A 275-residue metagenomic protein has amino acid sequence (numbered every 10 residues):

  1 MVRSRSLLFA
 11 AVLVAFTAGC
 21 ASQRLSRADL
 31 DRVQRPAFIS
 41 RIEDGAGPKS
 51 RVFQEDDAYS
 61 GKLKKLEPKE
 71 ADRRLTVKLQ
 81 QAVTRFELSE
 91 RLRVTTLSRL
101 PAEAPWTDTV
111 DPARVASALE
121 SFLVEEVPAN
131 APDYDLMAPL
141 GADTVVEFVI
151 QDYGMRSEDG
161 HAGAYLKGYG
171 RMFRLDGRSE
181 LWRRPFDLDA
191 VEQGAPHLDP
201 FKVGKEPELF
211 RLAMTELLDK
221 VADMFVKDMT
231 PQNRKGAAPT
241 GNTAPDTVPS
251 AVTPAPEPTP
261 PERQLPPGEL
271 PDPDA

Functional and structural regions predicted by a protein language model:
M1-F9: Bacterial N-terminal signal peptides that target proteins for export
F9-T17: Bacterial N-terminal signal peptides
C20-P48, V127, L136-L140, Y165-K167 (+1 more regions): C-terminal/domain-edge helix-coil "capping" segments
K49-V149, G177: N-terminal segment of the mature soluble domain
K78-E87, E158, V203-R211: Second-shell loop/turn segments in exported
M155-R156, V191: Sequence/structural signature of outer-membrane beta-barrel proteins
H161-G163: Transmembrane beta-barrel outer-membrane domains
